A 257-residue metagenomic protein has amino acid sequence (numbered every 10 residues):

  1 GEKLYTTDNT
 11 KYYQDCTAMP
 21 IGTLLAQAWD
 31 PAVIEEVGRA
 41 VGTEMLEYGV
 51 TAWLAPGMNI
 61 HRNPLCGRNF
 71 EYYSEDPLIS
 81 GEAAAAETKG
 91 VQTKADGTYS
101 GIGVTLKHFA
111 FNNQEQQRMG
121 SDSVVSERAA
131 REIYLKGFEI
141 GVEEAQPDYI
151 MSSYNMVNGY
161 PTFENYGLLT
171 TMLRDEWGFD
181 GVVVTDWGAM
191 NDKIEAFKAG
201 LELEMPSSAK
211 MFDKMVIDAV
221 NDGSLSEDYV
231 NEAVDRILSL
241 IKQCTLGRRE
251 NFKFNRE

Functional and structural regions predicted by a protein language model:
G1-E257: Glycoside hydrolase catalytic-domain context in secreted enzymes
